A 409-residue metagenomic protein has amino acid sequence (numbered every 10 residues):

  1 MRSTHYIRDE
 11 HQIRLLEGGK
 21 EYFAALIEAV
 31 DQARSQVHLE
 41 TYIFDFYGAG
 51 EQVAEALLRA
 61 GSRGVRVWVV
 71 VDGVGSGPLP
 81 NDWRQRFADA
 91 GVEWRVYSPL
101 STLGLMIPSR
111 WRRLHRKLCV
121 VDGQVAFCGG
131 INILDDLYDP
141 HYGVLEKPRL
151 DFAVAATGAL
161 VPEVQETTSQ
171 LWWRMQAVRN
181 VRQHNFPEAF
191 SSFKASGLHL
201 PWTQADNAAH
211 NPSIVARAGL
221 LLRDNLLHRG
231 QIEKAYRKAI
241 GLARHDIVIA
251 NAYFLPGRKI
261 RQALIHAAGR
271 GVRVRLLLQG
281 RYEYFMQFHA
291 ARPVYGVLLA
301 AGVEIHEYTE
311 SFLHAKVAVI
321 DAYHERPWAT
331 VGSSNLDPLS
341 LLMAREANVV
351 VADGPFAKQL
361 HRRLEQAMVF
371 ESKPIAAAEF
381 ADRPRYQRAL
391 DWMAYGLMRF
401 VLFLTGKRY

Functional and structural regions predicted by a protein language model:
M1-Y409: Charged, low-complexity intrinsically disordered terminal segments
